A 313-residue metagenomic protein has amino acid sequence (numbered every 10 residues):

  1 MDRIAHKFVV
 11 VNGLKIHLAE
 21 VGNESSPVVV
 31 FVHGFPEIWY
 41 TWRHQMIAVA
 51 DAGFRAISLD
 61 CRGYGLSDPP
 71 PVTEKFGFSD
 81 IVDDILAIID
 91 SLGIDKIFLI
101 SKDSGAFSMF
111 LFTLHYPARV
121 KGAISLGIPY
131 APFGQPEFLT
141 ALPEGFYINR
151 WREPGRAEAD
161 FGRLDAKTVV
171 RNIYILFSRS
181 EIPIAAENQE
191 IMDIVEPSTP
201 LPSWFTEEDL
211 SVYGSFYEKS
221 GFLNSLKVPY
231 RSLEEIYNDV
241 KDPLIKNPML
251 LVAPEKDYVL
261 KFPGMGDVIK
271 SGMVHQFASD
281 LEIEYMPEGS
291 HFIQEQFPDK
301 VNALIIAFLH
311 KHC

Functional and structural regions predicted by a protein language model:
D2-I4, K15-I16, V21, V28 (+3 more regions): Flexible "cap/lid" subdomain of the alpha/beta-hydrolase fold that forms the substrate-access gate
A5-V11: Short acidic-hydrophobic surface loop/beta-edge motif
A19-P69: Conserved HGGG/HGGXW glycine-rich cap/lid loop of the alpha/beta-hydrolase fold
G34, D103, E295-Q296: Conserved acidic functional residues
P36, C61-G65, Y130, D257 (+1 more regions): Alpha/beta-hydrolase active-site loop signature
R43, F110-L114, N302-I306: Short, hydrophobic alpha-helix immediately C-terminal to the catalytic nucleophile
F277-C313: Catalytic active-site module of serine/aspartate enzymes centered on a nucleophile-bearing elbow/loop
